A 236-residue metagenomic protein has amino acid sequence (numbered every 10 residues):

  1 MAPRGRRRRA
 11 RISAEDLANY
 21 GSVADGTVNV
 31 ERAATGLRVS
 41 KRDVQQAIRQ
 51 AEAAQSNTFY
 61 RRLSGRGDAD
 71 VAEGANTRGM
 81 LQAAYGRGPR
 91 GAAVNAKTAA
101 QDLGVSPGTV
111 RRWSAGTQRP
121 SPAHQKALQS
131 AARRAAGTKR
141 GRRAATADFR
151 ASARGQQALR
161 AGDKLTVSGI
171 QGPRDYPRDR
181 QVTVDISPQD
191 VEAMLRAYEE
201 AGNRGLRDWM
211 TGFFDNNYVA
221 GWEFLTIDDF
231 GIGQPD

Functional and structural regions predicted by a protein language model:
R9-V28, D70-V94: Short, amphipathic alpha-helical "recognition" segments used to contact nucleic acids or chromatin
E31-T35, A93-L103: Short alpha-helical "recognition helix" segments of helix-turn-helix
G36, P122-T138: DNA major-groove recognition helix of helix-turn-helix/homeodomain DNA-binding modules
I48, W113-S114, H124, A132: DNA major-groove recognition helix of helix-turn-helix
Q50, L103-R119: Recognition helix of helix-turn-helix/homeodomain-like DNA-binding domains that insert into the DNA major groove
G137-T211, D215: Helix-turn-helix/homeodomain-like alpha-helical modules used for DNA recognition and transcription-factor dimerization
